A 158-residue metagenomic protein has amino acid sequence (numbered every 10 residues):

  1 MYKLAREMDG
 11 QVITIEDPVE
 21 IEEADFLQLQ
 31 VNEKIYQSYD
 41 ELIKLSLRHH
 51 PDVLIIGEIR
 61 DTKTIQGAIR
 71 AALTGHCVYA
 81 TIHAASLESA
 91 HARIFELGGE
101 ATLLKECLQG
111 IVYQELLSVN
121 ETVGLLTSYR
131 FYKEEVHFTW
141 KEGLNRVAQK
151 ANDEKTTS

Functional and structural regions predicted by a protein language model:
M1-S158: Short, flexible helix-loop junctions that flank or precede catalytic/ligand sites
